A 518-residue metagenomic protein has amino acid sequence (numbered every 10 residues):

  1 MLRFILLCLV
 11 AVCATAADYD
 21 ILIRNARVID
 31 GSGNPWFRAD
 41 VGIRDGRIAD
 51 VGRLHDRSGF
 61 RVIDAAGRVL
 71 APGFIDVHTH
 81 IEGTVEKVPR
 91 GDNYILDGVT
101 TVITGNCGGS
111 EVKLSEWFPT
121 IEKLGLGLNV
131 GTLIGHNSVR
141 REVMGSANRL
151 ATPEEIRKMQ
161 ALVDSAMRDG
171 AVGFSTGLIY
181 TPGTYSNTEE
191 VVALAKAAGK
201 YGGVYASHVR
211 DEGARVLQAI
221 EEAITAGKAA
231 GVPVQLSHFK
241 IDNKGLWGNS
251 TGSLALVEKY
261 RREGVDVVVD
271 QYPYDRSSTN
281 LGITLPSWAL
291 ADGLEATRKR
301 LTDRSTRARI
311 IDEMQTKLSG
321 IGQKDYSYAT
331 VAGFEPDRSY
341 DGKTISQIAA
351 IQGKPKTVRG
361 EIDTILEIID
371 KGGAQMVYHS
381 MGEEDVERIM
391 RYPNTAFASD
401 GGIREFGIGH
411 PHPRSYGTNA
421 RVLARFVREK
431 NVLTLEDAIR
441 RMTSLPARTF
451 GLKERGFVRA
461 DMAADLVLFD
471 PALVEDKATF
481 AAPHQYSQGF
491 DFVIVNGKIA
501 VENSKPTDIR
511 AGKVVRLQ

Functional and structural regions predicted by a protein language model:
M1-L7: Sec-dependent signal peptide recognition, specifically the positively charged N-region followed immediately by
A11-C13: N-terminal signal peptide c-region/cleavage motif recognized by signal peptidases
A17-I21, V28-G73: Histidine-rich, glycine-flanked metal-binding segment
A26, D303, R388-N394, D400 (+1 more regions): C-terminal cap of metal-dependent C-N hydrolases
V28-D40, S346, G373-V386, K430-I439 (+1 more regions): Acidic, glycine-enriched loop/beta-strand segments at the rims of small-molecule binding/catalytic pockets
A65-L70, F74-T79, E86-T176, A195-G202 (+3 more regions): Divalent-metal coordination cores built from histidine and acidic residues
L133-I134, E142-P153, R157-T181, A195 (+3 more regions): Active-site neighborhoods of metal-dependent hydrolases
S165, A171-E222: Divalent metal-binding pocket/active-site signature
